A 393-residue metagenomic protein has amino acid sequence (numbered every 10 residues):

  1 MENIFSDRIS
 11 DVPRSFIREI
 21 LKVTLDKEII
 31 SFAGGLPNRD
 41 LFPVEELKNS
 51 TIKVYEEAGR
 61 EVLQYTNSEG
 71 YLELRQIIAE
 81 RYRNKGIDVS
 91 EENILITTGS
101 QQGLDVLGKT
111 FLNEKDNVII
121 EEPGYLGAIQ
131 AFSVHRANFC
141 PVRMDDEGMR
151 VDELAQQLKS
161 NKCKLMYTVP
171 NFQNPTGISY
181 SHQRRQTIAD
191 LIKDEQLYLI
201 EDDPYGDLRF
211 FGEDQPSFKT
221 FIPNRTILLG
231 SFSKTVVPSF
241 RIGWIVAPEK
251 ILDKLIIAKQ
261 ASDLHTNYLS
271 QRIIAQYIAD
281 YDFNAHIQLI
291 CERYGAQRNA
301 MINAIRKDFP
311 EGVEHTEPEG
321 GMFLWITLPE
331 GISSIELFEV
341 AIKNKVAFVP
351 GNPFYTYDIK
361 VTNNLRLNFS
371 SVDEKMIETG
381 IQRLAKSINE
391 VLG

Functional and structural regions predicted by a protein language model:
M1, K343, D358-G393: PLP-dependent enzyme catalytic core of the Aspartate aminotransferase-like
S10-G99, V106, A279-D280, A285 (+2 more regions): N-terminal small-domain helix-loop-helix segment of the aminotransferase-like
E61-Q196, G206-I227, Y294, K375 (+1 more regions): Conserved core of the PLP fold type I
I227-E292: Conserved core segment of the aminotransferase class I/II
V246, W325-T327, N368-S370: Short hydrophobic/aromatic beta-strand micro-patches that form the beta-sheet surface supporting nucleotide- or nucleic
A275, E292-I302, E314-T327, L337-V340: Conserved glycine-rich beta-strand-loop-beta hairpin in the small C-terminal domain of fold type I
I326-R366, T379: Conserved C-terminal alpha-helix-loop-beta "cap" of PLP-dependent enzymes that closes/shapes the active-site mouth
